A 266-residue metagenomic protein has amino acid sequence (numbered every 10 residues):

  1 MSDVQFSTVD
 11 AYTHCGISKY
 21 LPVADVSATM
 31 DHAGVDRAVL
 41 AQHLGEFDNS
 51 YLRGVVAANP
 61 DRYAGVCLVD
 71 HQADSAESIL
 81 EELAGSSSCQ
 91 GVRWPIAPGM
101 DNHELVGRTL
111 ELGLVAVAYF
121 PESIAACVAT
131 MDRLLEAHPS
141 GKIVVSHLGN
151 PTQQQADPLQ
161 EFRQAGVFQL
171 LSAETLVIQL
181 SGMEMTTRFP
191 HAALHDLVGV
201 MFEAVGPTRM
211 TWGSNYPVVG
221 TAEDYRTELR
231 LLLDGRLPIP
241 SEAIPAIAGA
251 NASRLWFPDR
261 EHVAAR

Functional and structural regions predicted by a protein language model:
M1-A11, Y20-R37, V200, A204-T211 (+1 more regions): Mid-to-C-terminal alpha-helical segments outside catalytic/metal-binding sites
V9-G16, H147: Histidine-centered divalent metal-coordination motifs
G16-P22, A41-N49, D70-A76, I96-D101 (+4 more regions): Acidic-and-aromatic substrate-binding clefts and catalytic sites of carbohydrate-active enzymes
D25, Y51-G54, E82, E104 (+5 more regions): Alpha-helical elements of Rossmann-like donor-binding domains used by nucleotide-donor carbohydrate transfer enzymes
M30, V56-P60, A84, L135-E136 (+3 more regions): N-terminal cationic-hydrophobic initiation segments that often serve targeting/anchoring roles
R37, F47-A125, A129, R133 (+1 more regions): Active-site gating/metal-coordination segments in enzymes
P98-T211, A265: Catalytic pocket-lining loop regions of alpha/beta-barrel enzymes, especially the amidohydrolase/enolase/GH5 lineages
N215: Active-site glycine-centered loops adjacent to acidic/histidine catalytic or metal-binding residues that shape
